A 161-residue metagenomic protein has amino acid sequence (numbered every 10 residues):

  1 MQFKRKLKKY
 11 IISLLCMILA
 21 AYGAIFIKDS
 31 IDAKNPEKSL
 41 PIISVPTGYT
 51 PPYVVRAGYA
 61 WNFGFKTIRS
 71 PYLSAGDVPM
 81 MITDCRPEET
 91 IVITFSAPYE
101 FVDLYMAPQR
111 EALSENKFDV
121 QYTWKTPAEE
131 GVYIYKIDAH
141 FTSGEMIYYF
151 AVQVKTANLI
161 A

Functional and structural regions predicted by a protein language model:
Q2-L19: N-terminal Sec-pathway targeting helices
A21-N35: Membrane-interface motif at the C-terminal end of an N-terminal transmembrane signal
K34-V78: Transition segment at domain starts
Y59-L113: Mature extracytoplasmic domains of secretory-pathway proteins
A112-V120: Short beta-strand segments within Ig-like beta-sandwich modules, predominantly Fibronectin type-III
K125-I134: Surface-exposed, short loops/turns at beta-strand junctions within beta-sandwich domains
D138-T142: Beta-strand-rich extracellular modules
E145-K155: Edge beta-strands of extracellular beta-sandwich domains
